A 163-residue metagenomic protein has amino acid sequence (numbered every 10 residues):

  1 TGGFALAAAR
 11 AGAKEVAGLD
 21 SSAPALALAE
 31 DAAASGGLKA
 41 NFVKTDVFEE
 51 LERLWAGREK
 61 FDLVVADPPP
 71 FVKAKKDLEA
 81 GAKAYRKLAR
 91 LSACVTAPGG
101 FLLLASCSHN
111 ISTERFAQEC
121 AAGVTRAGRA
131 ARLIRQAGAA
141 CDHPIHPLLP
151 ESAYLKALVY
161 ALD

Functional and structural regions predicted by a protein language model:
T1-K14: Conserved SAM-binding loop of SAM-dependent methyltransferases across substrates and taxa, primarily the Class I
G3-A5, A25, E50-L51, P70-A74 (+2 more regions): Flexible loop/turn segments at secondary-structure boundaries
L6-A9, W55, R86-A93, A121: A structural alpha-helix within SAM-dependent methyltransferase catalytic domains
A13, A97-G100: A short helix->loop->beta-strand "cap" motif at the edges of active sites that frequently abuts
E15-D20: Conserved SAM-binding motif I beta-strand of class I
S22-V65: S-adenosyl-L-methionine
K44, F61-L91, A97: Mobile active-site "lid"/loop adjacent to the S-adenosyl-L-methionine
K87, F101-D163: C-terminal catalytic and target-recognition region of SAM-dependent MTase-like enzymes, primarily methyltransferases
